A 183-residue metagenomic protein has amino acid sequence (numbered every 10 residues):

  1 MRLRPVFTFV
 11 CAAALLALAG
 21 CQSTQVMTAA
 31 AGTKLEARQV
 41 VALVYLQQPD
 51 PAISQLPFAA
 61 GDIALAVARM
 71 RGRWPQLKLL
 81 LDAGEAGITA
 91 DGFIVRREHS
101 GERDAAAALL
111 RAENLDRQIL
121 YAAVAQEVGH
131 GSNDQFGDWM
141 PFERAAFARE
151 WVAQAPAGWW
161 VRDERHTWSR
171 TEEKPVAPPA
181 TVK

Functional and structural regions predicted by a protein language model:
M1-V10: Bacterial N-terminal signal peptides that target proteins for export
A17-G20: C-terminal motif of bacterial Sec signal peptides marking the signal peptidase cleavage site
Q22-Q25: Bacterial signal peptide processing site
M27-A37: Extended, polar beta-sheet/loop recognition surfaces of beta-rich domains that mediate binding to diverse ligands
V40-P75, L79-D82, I88, R96-H99 (+2 more regions): Amphipathic, charged alpha-helical segments and their helix-to-coil junctions in extracytoplasmic/peripheral assemblies
G84, A90, L110-E113: Charge-dense, E/K-rich amphipathic alpha-helical interfaces
G101-A108, A112-L115, I119, A123-D134 (+1 more regions): Surface-exposed, polar/charged faces of alpha-helical domains in mature secreted/periplasmic/lumenal proteins
